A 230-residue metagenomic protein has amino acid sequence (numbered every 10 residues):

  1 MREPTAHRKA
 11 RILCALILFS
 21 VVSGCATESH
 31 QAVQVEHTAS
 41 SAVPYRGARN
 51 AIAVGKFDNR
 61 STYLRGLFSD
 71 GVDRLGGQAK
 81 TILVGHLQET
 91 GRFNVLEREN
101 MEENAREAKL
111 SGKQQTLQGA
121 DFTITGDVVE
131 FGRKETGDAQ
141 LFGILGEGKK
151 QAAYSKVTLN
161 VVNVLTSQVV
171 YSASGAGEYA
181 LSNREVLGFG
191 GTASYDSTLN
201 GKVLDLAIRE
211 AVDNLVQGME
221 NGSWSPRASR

Functional and structural regions predicted by a protein language model:
R2-L13: Bacterial N-terminal signal peptides that target proteins for export
L13-F19: Sec-dependent N-terminal signal peptides
C25-V95, N100-K109, L181, L187-R230: A structural "domain/chain start" motif
A51-D58, I82-H86, N94-L96, D121-V129 (+2 more regions): Soluble periplasmic/extracytoplasmic beta-strand elements of cell-envelope proteins
E103-V170, A180-S194: Surface-exposed short loop/turn segments
A176-E178: A short, surface-exposed beta-strand/turn
